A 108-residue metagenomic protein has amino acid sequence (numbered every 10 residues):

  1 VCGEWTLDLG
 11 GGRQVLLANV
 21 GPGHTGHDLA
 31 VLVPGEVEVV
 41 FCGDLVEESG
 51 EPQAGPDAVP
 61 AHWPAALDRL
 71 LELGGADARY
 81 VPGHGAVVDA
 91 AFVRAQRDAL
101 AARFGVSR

Functional and structural regions predicted by a protein language model:
V1-A18: Short, conserved active-site entrance elements at the starts or edges of catalytic domains
C2, W63, S107-R108: Proteins with a high burden of low-complexity, intrinsically disordered sequence enriched in S/T/G/P/A and R, requiring
T6, A18-A95: Metallo-beta-lactamase
F92-R108: Short, electropositive alpha-helical surface patch
